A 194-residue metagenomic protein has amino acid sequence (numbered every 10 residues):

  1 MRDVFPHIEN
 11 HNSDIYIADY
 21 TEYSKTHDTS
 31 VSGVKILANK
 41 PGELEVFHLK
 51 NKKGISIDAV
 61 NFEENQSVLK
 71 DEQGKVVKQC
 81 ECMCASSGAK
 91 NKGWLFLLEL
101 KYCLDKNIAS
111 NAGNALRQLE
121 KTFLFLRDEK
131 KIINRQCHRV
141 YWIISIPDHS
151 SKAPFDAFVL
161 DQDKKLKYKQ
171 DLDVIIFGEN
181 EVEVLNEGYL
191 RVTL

Functional and structural regions predicted by a protein language model:
M1-K75: Basic, amphipathic N-terminal segments that precede the first structured/catalytic domain
R2-N12, R139-L194: Domain-level recognition of nuclease-like catalytic cores that cleave nucleotide substrates
E72-K92: Histone-fold modules and their flanking histone-like tails across chromatin and transcription assemblies
G74, C103-N107, H149-P154: Short acidic, S/G/P-rich loop/turn micro-motifs used as interaction or catalytic elements
C82-C84, W94-C103: Conserved catalytic cores of phosphodiester-cleaving nucleases, focusing on short active-site segments
N91-K92, I132-R139: Short helix-terminating capping/connector loops at secondary-structure junctions
L100-L126: Mg2+/Mn2+-dependent nuclease catalytic core
L126, I133-N134, S145: Amphipathic protein-protein interaction modules
